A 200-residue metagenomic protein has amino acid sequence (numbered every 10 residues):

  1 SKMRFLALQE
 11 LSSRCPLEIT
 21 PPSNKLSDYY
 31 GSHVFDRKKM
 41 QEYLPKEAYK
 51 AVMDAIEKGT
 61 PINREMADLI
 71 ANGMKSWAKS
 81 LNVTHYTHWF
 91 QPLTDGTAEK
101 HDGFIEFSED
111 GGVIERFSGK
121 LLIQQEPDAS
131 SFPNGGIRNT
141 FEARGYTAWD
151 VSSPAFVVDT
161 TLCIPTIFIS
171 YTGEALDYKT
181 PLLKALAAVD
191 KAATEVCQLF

Functional and structural regions predicted by a protein language model:
S1-L11, L17-P22, T140-L162, T166-I167: N-terminal hydrophobic targeting/anchoring segments and the immediately downstream early-domain regions of hydrolases
K2-R14, I56-D68, I164, K179-L199: Short, charge-rich amphipathic segments
L11-G119, I123-F141: Histidine/acidic residue-rich metal-binding segments in metalloenzymes
R144-F200: Glycine-rich, acidic/polar active-site loops that bind/position phosphate-bearing ligands
